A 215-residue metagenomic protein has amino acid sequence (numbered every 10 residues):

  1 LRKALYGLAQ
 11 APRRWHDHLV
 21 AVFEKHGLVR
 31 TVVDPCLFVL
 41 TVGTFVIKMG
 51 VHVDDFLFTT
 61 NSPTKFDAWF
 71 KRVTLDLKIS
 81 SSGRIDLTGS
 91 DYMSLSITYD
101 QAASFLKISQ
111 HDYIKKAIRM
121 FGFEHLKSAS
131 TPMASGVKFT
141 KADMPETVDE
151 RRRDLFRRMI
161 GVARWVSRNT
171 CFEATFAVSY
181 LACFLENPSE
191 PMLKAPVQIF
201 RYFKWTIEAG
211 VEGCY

Functional and structural regions predicted by a protein language model:
L1-Y215: Long, low-complexity, charge-biased intrinsically disordered regions
